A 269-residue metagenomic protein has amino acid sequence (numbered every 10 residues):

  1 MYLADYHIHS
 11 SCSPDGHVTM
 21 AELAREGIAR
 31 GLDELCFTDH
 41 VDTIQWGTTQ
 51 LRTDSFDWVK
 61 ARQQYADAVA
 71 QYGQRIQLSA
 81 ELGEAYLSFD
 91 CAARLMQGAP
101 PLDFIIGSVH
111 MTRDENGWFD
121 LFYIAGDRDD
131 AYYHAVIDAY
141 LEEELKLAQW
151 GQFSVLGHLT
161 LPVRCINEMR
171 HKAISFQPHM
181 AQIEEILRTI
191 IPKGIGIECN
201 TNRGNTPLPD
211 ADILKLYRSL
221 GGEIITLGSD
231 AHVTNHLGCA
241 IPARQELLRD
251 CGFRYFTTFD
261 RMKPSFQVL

Functional and structural regions predicted by a protein language model:
M1-Y86, C91, M96-A99, V163-Q177 (+2 more regions): An N-terminally biased module of ancient metal coordination in phosphate/nucleic-acid-related enzymes
A4-I8, L35-F37, I76-A80, I105-G107 (+4 more regions): Hydrophobic faces of well-ordered beta-strands that scaffold small-molecule active sites in alpha/beta enzyme cores
E26-A29, K146, T189, L216-S219 (+1 more regions): Alpha-helical scaffold elements within enzyme catalytic domains, especially in hydrolases
L32, L102, Q152-F153, G222 (+1 more regions): A structural motif
H40, H110, L161-R164, N202 (+1 more regions): Flexible loop residues that form catalytic and substrate-binding hotspots at small-molecule/glycan-binding clefts
S55-P192: Extended substrate/RNA-proximal surfaces in nucleic-acid metabolism proteins
Q177-G238, R254: Active-site-adjacent C-terminal substructures of enzyme catalytic domains
G252-L269: Extended, intrinsically disordered, low-complexity segments
